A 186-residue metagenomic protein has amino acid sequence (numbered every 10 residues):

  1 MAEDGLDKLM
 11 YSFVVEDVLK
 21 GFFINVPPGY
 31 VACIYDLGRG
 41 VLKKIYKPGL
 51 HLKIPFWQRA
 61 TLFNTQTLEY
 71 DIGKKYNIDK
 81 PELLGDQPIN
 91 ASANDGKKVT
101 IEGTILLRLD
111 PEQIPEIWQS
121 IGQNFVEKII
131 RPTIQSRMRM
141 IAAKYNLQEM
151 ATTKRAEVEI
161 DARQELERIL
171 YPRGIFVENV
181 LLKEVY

Functional and structural regions predicted by a protein language model:
A2-T133, R137, A142: Hydrophobic membrane-anchoring helix/hairpin
A91-R108, V126-Y186: Amphipathic, coiled-coil-like alpha-helical scaffolding segments used for oligomerization/assembly
